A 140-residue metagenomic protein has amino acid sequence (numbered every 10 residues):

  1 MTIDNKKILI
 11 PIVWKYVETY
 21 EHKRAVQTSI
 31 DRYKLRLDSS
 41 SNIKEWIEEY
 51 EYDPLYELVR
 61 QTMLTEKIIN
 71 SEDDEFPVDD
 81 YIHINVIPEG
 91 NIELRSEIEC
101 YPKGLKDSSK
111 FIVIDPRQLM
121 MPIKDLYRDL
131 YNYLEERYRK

Functional and structural regions predicted by a protein language model:
M1-I3, R139-K140: Basic, amphipathic N-terminal segments that precede the first structured/catalytic domain
T2-P11, T19, E66: Active-site beta-strand-loop-beta-strand hairpin of nuclease catalytic cores that positions key catalytic residues
I12-V13, Y81-E89: Extended hydrophobic secondary-structure segments that form protein cores and membrane-embedded regions
Y16-T19, E89-I92: Short, solvent-exposed loop/turn segments at secondary-structure junctions
E21-H83: Acidic, metal/cofactor-coordinating or nucleic-acid-engaging core segments within structured domains
H22-R24, T65, I92-C100: A short acidic (Asp/Glu
P88, R95-K140: Polybasic (Lys/Arg-rich)
